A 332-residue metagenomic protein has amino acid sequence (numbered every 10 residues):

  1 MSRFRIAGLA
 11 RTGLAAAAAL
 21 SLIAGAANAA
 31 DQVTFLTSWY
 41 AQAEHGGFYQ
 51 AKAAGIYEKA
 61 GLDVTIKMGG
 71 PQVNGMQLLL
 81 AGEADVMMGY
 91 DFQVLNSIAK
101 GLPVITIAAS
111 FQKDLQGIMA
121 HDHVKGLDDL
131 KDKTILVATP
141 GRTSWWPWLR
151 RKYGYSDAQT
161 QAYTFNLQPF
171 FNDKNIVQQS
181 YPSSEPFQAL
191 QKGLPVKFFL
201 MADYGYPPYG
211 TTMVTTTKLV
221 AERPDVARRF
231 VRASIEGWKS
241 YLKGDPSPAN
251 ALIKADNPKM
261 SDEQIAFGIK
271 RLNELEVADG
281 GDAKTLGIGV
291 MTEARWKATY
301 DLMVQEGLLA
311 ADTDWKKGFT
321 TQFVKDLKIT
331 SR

Functional and structural regions predicted by a protein language model:
S2-A15: Bacterial N-terminal signal peptides that target proteins for export
A16-A17, A27: Cleavable N-terminal signal peptides
I23-A29: Sec/Tat signal peptide C-region and signal peptidase I cleavage site
D31-N172, I176-S180, F199, P207: Short, glycine-/small- and polar/acidic-enriched structural segments that line small-molecule recognition paths
H45, M76, D91-V94, T143-P147 (+8 more regions): Extracytoplasmic/secreted envelope proteins and their assembly/folding machinery, especially bacterial periplasmic
S110-I118, L190-R223, A227, V231 (+2 more regions): Periplasmic-binding protein-like
A221-L308: Secondary-structure end/capping motifs
E293-R332: Conserved C-terminal helix/tail region of periplasmic/extracytoplasmic solute-binding proteins
